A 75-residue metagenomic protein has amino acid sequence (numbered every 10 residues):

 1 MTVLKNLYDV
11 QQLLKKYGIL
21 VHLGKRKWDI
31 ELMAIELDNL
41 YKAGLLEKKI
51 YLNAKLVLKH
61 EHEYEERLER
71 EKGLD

Functional and structural regions predicted by a protein language model:
M1-K27: N-terminal acidic leader/helix
M1-N6, K55-D75: Charged low-complexity stretches with an acidic bias
K16, L20, N39, A43 (+2 more regions): Amphipathic alpha-helical interaction surfaces
R26-M33, A54: Short, conserved alpha-helical segments within structured domains
I30-K42: Amphipathic alpha-helical segments that form the core helices of the histone-fold
A43-K59: Short, charged early-sequence alpha-helical segments and their helix-coil boundaries
